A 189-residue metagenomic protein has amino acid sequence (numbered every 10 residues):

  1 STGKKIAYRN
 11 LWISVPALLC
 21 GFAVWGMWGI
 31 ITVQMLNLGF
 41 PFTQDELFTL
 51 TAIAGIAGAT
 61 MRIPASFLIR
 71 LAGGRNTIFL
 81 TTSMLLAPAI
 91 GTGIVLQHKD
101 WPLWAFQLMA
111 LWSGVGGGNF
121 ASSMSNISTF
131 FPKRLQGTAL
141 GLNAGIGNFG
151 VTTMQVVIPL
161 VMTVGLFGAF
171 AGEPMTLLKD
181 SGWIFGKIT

Functional and structural regions predicted by a protein language model:
R9-F40, M154-I158: Extracytoplasmic
T49-F67: Central cavity-lining transmembrane alpha-helices of secondary-active solute carriers, predominantly the Major
S83-K99: C-terminal ends and interior cores of transmembrane alpha-helices in multi-pass membrane transporters/permeases
P102-G118: Hydrophobic core of transmembrane alpha-helices in multi-pass small-molecule transporters, especially MFS/SLC-type
G117, G137-T163: Glycine-rich segments within core transmembrane alpha-helices of 12-TM secondary carriers
G118-P132, L140: Intracellular juxtamembrane helix-capping segments at the cytosolic ends of symmetry-related transmembrane helices
T176-T189: Symmetry-related core transmembrane helices of the 12-TM Major Facilitator Superfamily/SLC fold
